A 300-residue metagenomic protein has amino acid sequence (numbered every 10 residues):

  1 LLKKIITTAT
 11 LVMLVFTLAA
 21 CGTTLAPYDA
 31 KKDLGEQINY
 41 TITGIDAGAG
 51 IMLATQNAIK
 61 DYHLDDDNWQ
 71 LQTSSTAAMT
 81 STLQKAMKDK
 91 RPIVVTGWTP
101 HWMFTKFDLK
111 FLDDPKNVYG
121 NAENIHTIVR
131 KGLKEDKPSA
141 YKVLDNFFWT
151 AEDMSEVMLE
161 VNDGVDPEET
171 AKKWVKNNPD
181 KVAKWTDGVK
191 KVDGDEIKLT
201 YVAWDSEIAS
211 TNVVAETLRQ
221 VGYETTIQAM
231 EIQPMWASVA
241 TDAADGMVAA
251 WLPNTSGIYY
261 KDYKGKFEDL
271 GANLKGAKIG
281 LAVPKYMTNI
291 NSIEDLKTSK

Functional and structural regions predicted by a protein language model:
F16-A20: C-terminal motif of bacterial Sec signal peptides marking the signal peptidase cleavage site
A26-T43, R130-K134, Y141-K142, F148-A151 (+2 more regions): A conserved helix-loop-strand patch within extracytoplasmic ligand-binding domains of the periplasmic binding
K32, E36-G44, L144, D193-S206 (+1 more regions): Short, well-ordered beta-strand elements
I38-T41, D61-S75, E196, L218-A229: A local structural motif
L53-H63, D205-G222: Short, polar/charged alpha-helical segment
Q70-T82, W204-D205, Y223-S238: Short helix-initiation/N-cap motifs at beta->coil->alpha
A78-M87, H101-K110, T211, Q233-G265: Pocket-flanking alpha-helical
H101, K106-N121, K266-L274: Short beta-strand->loop
